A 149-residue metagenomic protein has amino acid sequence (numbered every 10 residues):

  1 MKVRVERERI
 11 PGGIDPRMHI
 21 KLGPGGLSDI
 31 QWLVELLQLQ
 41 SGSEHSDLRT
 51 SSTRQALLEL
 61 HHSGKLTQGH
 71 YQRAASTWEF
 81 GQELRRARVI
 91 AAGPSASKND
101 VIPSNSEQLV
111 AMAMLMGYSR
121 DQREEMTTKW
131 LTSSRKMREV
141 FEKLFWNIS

Functional and structural regions predicted by a protein language model:
M1-S149: A nucleotide- and high-energy phosphate-metabolite-utilizing enzyme signature
